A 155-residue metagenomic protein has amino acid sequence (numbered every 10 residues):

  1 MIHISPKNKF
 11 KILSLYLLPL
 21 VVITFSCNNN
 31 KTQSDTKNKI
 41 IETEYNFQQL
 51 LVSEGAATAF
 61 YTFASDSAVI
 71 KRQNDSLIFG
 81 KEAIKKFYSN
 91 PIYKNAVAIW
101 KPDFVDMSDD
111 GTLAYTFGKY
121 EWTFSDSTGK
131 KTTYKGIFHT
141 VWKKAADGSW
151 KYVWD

Functional and structural regions predicted by a protein language model:
M1-N38: Bacterial Sec-dependent N-terminal signal peptides
S26-T62: Short, low-complexity N-terminal intrinsically disordered segments enriched in polar/charged residues
K31, D126-T133: A short acidic/glycine-rich loop-to-helix N-cap element
N38-I41, A56-D106, K130-T133: A solvent-exposed, acidic/Ser-Thr-rich amphipathic alpha-helical stretch
V105-A114, K143-S149: A short, structured loop/turn motif at beta-sheet edges
T112-W122, G136: A short hydrophobic beta-strand element
W122-D126, K144: Beta-strand elements of well-folded, non-transmembrane domains
Y134-D155: Short beta-strand edge/turn micro-motifs at domain boundaries
